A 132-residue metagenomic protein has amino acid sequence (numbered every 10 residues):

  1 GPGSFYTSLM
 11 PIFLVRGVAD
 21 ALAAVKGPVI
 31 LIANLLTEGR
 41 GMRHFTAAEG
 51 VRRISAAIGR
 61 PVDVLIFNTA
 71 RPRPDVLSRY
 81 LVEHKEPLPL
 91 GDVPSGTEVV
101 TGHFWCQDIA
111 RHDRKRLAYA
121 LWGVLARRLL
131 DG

Functional and structural regions predicted by a protein language model:
G1-P2, N68: Short, well-ordered coil/turn residues at beta-beta hairpins and beta-strand->alpha-helix junctions within
G3-P61, V76-V82: Conserved phosphate- and dinucleotide-binding cores of soluble alpha/beta proteins, encompassing both enzyme active
H44-G132: C-terminal functional extensions of proteins
